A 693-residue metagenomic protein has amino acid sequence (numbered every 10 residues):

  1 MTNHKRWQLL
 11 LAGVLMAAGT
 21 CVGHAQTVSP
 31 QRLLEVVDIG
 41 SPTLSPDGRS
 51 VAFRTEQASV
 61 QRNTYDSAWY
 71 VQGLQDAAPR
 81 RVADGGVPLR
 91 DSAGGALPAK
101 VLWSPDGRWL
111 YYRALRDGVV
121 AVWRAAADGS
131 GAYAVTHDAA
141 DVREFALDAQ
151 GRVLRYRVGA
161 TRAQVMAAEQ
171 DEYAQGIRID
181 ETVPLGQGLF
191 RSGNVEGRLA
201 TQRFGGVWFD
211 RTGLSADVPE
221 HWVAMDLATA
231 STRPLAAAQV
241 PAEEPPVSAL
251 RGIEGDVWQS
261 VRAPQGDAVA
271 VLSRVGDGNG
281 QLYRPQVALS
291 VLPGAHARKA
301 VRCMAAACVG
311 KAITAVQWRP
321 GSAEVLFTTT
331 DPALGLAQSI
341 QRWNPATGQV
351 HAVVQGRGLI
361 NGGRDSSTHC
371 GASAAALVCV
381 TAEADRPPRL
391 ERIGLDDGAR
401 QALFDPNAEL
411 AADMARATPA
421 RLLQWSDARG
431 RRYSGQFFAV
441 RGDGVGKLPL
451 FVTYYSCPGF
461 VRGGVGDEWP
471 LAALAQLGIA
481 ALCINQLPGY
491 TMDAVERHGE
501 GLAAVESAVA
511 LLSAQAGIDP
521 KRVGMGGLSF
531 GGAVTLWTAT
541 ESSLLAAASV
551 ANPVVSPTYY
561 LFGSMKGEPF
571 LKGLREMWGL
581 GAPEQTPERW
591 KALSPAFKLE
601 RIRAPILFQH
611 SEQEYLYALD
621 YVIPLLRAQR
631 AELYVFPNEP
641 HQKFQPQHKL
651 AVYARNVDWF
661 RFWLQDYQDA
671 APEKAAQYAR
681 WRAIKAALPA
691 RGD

Functional and structural regions predicted by a protein language model:
T2-L11: Bacterial N-terminal signal peptides that target proteins for export
A17, A25-I39, Q72-L97, A114 (+8 more regions): Multi-bladed beta-propeller domains
A52-S59, A99-P105, Y111-D117, R155-T161 (+12 more regions): Beta-strand C-termini and the immediately following turn/loop, strongest in propeller blades
R62-W69, G118-W123, A163-Q170, P219-V223 (+3 more regions): Structural motif
D66-W69, G159-S231, Y283-A288, R400-E409 (+1 more regions): Predominantly five- to eight-bladed beta-propeller fold
K100-V101, G107-E169: Hydrophobic or amphipathic alpha-helical targeting/insertion segments
P406-K521, L528: Cap/lid segment of the alpha/beta-hydrolase catalytic domain
Q476, I484-D693: Active-site-proximal cap/loop segments of hydrolase catalytic domains
